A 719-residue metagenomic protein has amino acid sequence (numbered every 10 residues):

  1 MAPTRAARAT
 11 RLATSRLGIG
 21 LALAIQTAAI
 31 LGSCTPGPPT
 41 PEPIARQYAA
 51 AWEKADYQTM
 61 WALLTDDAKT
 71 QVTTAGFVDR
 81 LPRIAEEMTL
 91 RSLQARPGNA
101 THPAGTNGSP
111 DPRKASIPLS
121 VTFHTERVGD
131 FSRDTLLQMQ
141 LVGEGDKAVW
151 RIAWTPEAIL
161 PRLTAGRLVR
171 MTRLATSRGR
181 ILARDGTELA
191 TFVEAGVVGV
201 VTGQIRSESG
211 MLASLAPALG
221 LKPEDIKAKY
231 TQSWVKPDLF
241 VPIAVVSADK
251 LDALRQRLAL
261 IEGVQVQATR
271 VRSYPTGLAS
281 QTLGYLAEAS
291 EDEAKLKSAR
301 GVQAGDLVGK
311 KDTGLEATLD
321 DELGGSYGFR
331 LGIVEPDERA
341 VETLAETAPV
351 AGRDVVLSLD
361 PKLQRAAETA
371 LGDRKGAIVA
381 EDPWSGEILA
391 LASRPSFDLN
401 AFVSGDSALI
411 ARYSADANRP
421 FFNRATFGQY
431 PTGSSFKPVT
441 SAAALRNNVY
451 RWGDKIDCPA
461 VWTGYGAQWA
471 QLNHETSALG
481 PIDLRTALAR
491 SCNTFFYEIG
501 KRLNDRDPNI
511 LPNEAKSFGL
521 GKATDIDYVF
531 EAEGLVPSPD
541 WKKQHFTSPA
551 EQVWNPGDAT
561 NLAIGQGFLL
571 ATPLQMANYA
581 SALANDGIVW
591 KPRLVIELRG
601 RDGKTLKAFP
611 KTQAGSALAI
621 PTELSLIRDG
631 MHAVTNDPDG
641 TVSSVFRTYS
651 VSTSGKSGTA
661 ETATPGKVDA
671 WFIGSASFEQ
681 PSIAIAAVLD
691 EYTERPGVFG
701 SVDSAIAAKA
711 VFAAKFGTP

Functional and structural regions predicted by a protein language model:
P3-L21: Bacterial N-terminal signal peptides that target proteins for export
G32-S33: C-terminal motif of bacterial Sec signal peptides marking the signal peptidase cleavage site
P36-P43, Q47, Q58-S116: Short solvent-exposed beta->alpha transition segments
E42-A49, Y57, W61-T65, T74 (+21 more regions): Extracytoplasmic/secreted envelope proteins and their assembly/folding machinery, especially bacterial periplasmic
R96-A377, F397-P420, Q429: Extracytoplasmic/periplasmic proteins that interact with beta-lactams or build/remodel peptidoglycan
V334-L344, P383-S435, V439-T693, G700: Beta-lactam-recognizing serine transpeptidase/beta-lactamase-like catalytic domain environment
T605-Q613, A705-P719: Short, gly/Ser/Thr-rich active-site loops of penicillin-recognizing serine hydrolases
